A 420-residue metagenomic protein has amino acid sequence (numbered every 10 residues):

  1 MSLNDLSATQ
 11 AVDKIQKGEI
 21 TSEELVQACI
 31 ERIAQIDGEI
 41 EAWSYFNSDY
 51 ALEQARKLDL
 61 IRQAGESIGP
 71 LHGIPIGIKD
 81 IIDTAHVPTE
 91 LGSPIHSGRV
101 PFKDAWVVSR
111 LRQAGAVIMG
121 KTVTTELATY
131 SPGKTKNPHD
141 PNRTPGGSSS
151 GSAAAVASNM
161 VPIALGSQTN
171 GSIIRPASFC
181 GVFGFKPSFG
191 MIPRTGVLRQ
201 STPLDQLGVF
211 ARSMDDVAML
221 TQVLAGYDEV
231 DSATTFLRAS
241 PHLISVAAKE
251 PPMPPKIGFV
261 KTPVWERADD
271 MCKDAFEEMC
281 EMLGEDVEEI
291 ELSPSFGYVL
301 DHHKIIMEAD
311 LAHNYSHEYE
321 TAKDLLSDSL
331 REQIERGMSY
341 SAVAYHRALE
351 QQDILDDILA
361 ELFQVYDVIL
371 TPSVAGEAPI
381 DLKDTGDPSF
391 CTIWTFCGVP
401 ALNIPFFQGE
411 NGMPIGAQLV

Functional and structural regions predicted by a protein language model:
M1-Q54, A344: An N-terminal boundary/leader segment
G18, C29, G73, K79 (+4 more regions): Glycine-rich, small-residue loops and helix-cap segments that act as flexible hinges at active-site edges
S22-Q27, R56, A268-L292, S316-T321 (+2 more regions): Acyltransferase
A51-E53, I61-P132: Acidic/His- and Gly-rich active-site-bordering loop/insert found across diverse amide/peptide-bond hydrolases
L71-L91, A248-G258, I305-D356, A360 (+1 more regions): Short helix-loop capping/hinge segments that flank enzyme active sites or metal/cofactor-binding pockets
T89-G98, D269-D270, A378-T385: Glycine/threonine-rich flexible loop motifs
K103-Y227, T395, V399-Q418: Short glycine/serine-rich loop segments
K186-D274: A short helix-breaking turn/cap at a secondary-structure junction
